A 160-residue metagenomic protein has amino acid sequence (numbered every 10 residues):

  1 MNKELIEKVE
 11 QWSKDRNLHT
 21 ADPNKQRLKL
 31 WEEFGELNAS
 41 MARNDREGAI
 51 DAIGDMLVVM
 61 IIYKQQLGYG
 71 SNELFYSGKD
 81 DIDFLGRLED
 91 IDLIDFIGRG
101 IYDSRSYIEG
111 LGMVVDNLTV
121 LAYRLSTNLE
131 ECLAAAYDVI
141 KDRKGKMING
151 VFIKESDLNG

Functional and structural regions predicted by a protein language model:
M1-G160: Flexible "arm" and connector segments at domain edges
